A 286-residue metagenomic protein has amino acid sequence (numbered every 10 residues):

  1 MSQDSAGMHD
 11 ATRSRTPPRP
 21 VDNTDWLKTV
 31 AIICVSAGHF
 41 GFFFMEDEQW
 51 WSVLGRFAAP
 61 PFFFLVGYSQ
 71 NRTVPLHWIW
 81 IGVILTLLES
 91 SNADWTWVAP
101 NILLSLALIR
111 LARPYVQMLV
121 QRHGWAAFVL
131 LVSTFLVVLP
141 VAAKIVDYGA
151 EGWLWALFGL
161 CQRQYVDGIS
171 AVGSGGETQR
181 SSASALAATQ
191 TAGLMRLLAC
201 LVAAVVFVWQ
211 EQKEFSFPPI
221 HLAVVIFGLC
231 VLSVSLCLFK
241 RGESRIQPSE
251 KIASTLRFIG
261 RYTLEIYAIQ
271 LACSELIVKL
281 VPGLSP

Functional and structural regions predicted by a protein language model:
M1-P286: Alpha-helical transmembrane segments and their immediate juxtamembrane cytosolic regions
